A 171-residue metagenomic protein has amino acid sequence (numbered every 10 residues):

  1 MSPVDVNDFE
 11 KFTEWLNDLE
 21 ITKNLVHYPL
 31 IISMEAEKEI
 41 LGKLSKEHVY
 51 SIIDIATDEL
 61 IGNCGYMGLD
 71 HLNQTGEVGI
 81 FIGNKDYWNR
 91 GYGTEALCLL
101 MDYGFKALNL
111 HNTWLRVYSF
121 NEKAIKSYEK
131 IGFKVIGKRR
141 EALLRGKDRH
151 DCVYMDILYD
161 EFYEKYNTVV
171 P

Functional and structural regions predicted by a protein language model:
S2-K38, E161-P171: A short, well-structured alpha-helix characteristic of acyl/acetyltransferase catalytic modules
F12, E47-Y50, K138: Short loop/turn microsegments at loop-to-beta-strand junctions
L30-D86, L158-E161, T168-V170: Acetyl-CoA-dependent GNAT
H71, G93, L97, D148: Short, conserved glycine- and acidic-residue-centered signature motifs in active-site or ligand-binding loops
N89-Y103, E122-K130: Conserved acetyl-CoA-binding loop-helix of GNAT-fold acetyltransferases
K106-R116: Conserved GNAT acetyl-CoA-binding A-motif
W114-V117, K134-D151: Conserved catalytic-core motifs of GNAT/GCN5-like acyltransferases
Y128, F133, M155: Conserved active-site tyrosine of GNAT-family acetyltransferases
